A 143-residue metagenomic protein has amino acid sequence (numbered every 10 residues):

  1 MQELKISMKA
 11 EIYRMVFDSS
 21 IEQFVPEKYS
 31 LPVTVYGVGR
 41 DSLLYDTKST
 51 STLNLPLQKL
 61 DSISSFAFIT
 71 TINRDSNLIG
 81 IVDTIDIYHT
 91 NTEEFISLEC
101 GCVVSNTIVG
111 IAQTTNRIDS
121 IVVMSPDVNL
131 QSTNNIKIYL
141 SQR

Functional and structural regions predicted by a protein language model:
M1, S49-R143: Extracytoplasmic cysteine-anchoring/structural motifs
M1-L53: Long, hydrophobic N-terminal alpha-helical segment
